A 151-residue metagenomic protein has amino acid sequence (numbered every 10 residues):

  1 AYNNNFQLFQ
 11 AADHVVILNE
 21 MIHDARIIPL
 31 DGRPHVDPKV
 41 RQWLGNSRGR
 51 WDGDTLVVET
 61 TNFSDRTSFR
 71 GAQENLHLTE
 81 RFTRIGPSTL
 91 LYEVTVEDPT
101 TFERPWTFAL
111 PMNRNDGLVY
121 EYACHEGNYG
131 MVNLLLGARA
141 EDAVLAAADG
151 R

Functional and structural regions predicted by a protein language model:
A1-R151: PEST-like low-complexity, intrinsically disordered acidic/proline/serine-rich tracts that flank trafficking/processing
